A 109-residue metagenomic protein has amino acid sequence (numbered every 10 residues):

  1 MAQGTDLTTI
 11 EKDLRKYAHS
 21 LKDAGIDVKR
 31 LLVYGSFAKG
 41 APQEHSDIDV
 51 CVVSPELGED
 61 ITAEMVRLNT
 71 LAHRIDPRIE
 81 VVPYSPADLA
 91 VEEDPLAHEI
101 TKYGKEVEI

Functional and structural regions predicted by a protein language model:
M1-K29, K39-E44, P55-I109: Catalytic core of pol beta-like nucleotidyltransferases
D49-V52: Short beta-strand->loop micro-motif that forms the acidic, two-metal-ion catalytic signature in nucleotide-processing
